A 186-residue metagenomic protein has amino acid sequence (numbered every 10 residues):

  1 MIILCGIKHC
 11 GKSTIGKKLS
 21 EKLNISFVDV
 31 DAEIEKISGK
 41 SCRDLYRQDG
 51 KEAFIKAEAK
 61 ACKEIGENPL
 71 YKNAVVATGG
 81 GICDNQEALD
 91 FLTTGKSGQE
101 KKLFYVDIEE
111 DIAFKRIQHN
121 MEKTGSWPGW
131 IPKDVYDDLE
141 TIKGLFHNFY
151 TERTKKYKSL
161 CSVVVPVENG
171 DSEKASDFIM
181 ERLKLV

Functional and structural regions predicted by a protein language model:
I2, K18, K22, N73 (+3 more regions): NTP-dependent small-molecule kinase module
I7: P-loop (Walker A) phosphate-binding loop of NTP-binding proteins
C10: ATP-binding Walker
S13: Walker A/P-loop
E21-V30: Post-Walker A helix-loop "phosphate-sensing" segment adjacent to the P-loop in P-loop NTPases
A32-T93, K123: ATP-dependent small-molecule kinase phosphotransfer cores that center on conserved nucleotide phosphate-binding segments
G79-C83, E109-D111, G170: Short glycine-rich anion-binding loops that position phosphate/pyrophosphate groups of nucleotides and phosphorylated
S97-E152: A glycine- and Lys/Arg-enriched "phosphate-lid" helix/loop adjacent to the NTP-binding pocket of small-molecule kinases
